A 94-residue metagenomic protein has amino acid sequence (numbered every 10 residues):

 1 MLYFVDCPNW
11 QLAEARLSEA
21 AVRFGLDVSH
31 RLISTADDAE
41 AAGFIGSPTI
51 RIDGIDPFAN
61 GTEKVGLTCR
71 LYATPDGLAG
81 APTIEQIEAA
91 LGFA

Functional and structural regions predicted by a protein language model:
M1-R23: Local sequence-structure signature of Cys/Sec-based thiol-disulfide redox active-site neighborhoods
A15, E19, D37, P48: Surface-exposed charge patches
L26-A39: Thiol-based oxidoreductase modules, predominantly thioredoxin-like and allied folds used for disulfide exchange
G43-I52, L67-T68: Structural micro-motif
I55-A94: Non-catalytic, surface beta->alpha helical segment in thiol-disulfide oxidoreductase systems
